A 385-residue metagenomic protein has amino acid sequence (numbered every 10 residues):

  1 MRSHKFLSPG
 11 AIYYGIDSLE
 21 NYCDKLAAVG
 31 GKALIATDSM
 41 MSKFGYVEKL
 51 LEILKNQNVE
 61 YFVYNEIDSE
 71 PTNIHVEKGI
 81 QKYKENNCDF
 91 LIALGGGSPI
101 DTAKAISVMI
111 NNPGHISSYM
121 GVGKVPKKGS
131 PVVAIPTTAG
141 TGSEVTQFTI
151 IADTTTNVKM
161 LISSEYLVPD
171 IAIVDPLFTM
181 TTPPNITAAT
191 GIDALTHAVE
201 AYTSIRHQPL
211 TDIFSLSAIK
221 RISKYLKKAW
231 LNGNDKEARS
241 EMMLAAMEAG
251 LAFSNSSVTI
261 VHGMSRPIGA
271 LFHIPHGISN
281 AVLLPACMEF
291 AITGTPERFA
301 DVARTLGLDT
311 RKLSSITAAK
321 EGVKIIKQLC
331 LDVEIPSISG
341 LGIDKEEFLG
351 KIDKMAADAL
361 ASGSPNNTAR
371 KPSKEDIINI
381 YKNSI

Functional and structural regions predicted by a protein language model:
M1-F90, I338: ATP/NTP phosphate-donor binding region
P9-G10, I16-D17, T37-S39, I67 (+9 more regions): Fold-independent oxyanion-binding glycine-rich loops and adjacent beta-strand/coil segments at enzyme active sites
L19-Y22, K43-Y46, N73, S98-K104 (+3 more regions): Short glycine/serine/threonine-rich phosphate/pyrophosphate-binding segments that cradle anionic phosphate groups
E52, F148-S256, T368: Carboxylate- and glycine-rich phosphate/diphosphate-binding segment that chelates Mg2+/Mn2+
I74-L177: Glycine/threonine-rich beta-strand-loop-alpha-helix active-site module that forms ligand/phosphate-binding
A201-Q328: Active-site segments that bind and position negatively charged phosphate/pyrophosphate groups
F299, D309-I385: C-terminal charged capping/lid subdomain of soluble metabolic enzymes
